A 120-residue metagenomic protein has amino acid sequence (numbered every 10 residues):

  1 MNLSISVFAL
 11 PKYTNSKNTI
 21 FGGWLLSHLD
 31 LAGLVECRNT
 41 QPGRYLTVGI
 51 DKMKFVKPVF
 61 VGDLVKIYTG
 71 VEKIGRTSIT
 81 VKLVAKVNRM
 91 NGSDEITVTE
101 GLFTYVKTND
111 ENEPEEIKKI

Functional and structural regions predicted by a protein language model:
M1-G49, V106-I120: Hot-dog-fold acyl-thioester-processing enzymes
M1-I5, F60-V61, E72-I120: HotDog/MaoC-like acyl-thioester-processing domains
P11-Y13, I50-K57, V87-R89: Short, well-ordered turn and helix-capping elements at secondary-structure junctions
L34-Y68, E72-I74, S78-T80, I96-G101: Hydrophobic beta-strand-centered segment that forms part of the acyl-chain substrate-binding groove
